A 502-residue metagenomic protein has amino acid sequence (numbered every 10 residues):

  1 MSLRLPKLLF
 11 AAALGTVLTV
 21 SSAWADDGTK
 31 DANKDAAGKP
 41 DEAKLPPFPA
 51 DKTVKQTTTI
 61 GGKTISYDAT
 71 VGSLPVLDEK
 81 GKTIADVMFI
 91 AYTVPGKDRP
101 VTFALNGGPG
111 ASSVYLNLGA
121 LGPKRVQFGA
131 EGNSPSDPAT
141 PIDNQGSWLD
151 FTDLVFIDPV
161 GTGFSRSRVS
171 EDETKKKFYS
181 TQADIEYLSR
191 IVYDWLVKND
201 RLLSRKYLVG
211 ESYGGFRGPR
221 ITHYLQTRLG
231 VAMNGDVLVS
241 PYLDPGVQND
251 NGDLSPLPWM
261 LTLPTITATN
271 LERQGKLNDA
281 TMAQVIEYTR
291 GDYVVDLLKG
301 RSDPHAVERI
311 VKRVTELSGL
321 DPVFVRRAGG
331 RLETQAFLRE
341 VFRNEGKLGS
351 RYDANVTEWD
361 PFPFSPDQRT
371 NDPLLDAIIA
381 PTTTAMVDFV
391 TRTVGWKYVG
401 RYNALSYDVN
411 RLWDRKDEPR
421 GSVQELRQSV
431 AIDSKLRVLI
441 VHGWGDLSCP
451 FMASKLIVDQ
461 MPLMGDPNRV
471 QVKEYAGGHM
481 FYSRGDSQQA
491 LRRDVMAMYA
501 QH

Functional and structural regions predicted by a protein language model:
D26-P40, G81-K175, D459: N-terminal cap/lid subdomain of alpha/beta-hydrolase-fold enzymes
K124-Q127, Q226-E316: A catalytic-pocket lid/entrance helix-loop region that shapes and gates access to the active site across common
L149, P159, K177-L196: Alpha/beta-hydrolase active-site loop
R201-Y213: Alpha/beta-hydrolase fold nucleophile elbow
G210-H223: Glycine-rich nucleophile elbow surrounding the catalytic serine of serine-hydrolase chemistry
P304-S448: Alpha/beta-hydrolase fold catalytic core
L436, P450-Q460: Short alpha-helix in the alpha/beta-hydrolase fold that links the catalytic acid
G478-S487: Catalytic histidine-centered segment of alpha/beta-hydrolase-like enzymes
